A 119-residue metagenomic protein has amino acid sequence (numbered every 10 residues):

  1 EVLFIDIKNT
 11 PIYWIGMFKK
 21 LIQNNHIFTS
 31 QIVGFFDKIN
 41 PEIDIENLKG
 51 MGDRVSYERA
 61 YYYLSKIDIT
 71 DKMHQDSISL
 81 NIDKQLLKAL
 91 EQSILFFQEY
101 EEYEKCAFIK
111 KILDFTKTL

Functional and structural regions predicted by a protein language model:
E1-Q98, F108-L119: Long, low-complexity, acidic Ser/Pro- and Gly-enriched intrinsically disordered regions in large eukaryotic
